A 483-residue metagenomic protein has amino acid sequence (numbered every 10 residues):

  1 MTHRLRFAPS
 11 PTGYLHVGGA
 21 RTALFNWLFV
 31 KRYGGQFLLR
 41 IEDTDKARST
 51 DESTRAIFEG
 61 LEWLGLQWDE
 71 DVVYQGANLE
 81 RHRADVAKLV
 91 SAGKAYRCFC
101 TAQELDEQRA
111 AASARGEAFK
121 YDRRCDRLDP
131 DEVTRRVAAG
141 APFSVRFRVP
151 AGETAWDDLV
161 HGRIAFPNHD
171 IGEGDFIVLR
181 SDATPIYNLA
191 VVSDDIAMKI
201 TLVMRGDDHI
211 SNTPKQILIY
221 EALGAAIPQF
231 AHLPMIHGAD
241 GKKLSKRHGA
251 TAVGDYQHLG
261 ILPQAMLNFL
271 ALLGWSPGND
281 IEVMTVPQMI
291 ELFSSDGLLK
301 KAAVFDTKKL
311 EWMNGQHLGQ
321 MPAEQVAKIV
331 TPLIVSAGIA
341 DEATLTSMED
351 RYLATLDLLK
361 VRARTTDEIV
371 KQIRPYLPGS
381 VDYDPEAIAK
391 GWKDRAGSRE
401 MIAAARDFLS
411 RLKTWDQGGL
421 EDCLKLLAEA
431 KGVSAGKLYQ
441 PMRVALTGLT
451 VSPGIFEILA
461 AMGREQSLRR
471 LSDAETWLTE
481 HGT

Functional and structural regions predicted by a protein language model:
M1-R115, N212-A225: N-terminal Rossmann-like or analogous alpha/beta NTP/dinucleotide-binding catalytic cores that position adenine
L5-P9, A197, H248: Glycine/charged-rich beta-loop-alpha catalytic/anionic-binding loops adjacent to active sites
P9-L15, V203, L426-G432: A short glycine/serine-rich beta->alpha loop
T12, E70, K199-I200, T251: Short, solvent-exposed beta-strand edge segments and adjacent coil->beta transition regions
W27-L28, E59-L61, N188-V192, M442: Hydrophobic alpha-helical segments in the ANL/AMP-binding
D43-D45, A197, M204, H317: A generic structural motif
D51, R55, G65, Y74 (+4 more regions): Conserved nucleotide- and phosphate/pyrophosphate-binding catalytic cores in adenylate/nucleotidyl-handling enzymes
R97, T101-H232, H237-L244, A252 (+1 more regions): Active-site cores that bind ATP or allylic diphosphates and position pyrophosphate for catalysis
